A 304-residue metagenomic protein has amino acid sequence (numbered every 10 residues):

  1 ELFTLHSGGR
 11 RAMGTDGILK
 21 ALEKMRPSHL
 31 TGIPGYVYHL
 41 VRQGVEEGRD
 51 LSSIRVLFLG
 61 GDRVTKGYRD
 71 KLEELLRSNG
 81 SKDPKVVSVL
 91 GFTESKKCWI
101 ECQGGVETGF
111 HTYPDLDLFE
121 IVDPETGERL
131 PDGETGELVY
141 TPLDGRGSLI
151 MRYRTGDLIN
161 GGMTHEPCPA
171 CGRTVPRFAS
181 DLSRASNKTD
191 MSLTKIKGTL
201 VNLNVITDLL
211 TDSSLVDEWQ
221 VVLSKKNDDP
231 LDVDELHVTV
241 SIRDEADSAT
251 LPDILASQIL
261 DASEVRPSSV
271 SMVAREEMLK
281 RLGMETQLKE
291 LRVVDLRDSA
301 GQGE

Functional and structural regions predicted by a protein language model:
L5-E304: Active-site glycine/GP-rich loop and adjacent strand/helix microenvironment that borders small-molecule binding pockets
